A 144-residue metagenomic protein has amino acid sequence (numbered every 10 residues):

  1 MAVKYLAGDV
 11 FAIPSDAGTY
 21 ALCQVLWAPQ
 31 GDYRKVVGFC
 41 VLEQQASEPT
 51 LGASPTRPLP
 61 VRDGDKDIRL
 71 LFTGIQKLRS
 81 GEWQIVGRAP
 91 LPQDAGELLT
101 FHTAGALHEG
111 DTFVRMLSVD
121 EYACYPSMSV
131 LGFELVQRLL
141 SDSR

Functional and structural regions predicted by a protein language model:
M1-K4: Short, surface-exposed secondary-structure edge patches
L6-F11: Structural motif
A12, A21-L22, E109: A sequence-level detector of short linear motifs
T19-P29: Short beta-strand-centered aromatic/proline hotspots
L22, D32-Y33, E48: Intrinsically disordered, low-complexity acidic/polar segments
G31-V41: Short, solvent-exposed secondary-structure boundary/capping segments
Q45-R144: Intrinsically disordered, low-complexity, charged/polar segments
